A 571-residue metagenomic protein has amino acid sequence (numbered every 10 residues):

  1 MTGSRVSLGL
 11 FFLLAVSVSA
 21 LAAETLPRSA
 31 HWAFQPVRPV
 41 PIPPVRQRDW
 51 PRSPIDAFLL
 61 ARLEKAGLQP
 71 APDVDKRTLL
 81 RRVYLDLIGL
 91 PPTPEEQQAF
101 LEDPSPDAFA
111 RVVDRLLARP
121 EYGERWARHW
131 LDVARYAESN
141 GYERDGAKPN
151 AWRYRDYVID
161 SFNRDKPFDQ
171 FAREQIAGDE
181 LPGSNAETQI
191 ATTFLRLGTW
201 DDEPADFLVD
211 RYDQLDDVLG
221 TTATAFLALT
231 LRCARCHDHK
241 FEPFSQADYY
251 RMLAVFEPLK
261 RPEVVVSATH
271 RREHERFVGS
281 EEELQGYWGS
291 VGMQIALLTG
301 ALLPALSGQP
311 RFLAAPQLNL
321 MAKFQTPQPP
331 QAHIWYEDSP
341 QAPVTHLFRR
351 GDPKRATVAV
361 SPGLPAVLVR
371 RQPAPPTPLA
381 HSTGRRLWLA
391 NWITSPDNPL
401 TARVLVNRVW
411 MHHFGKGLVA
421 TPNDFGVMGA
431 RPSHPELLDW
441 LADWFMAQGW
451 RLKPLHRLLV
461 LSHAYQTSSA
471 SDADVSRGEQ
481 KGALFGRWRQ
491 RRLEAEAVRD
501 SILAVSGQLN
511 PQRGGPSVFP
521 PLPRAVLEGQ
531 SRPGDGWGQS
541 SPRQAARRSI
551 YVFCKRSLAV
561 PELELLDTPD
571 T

Functional and structural regions predicted by a protein language model:
M1-R5: N-terminal secretory signal peptides that target proteins for export/translocation
S7-A20: Bacterial N-terminal signal peptides
L21-P43, S139, K148, N163-R164 (+3 more regions): Post-cleavage N-terminal segment of exported redox proteins
P44, R211-T222, P304-F312: Electrostatic cytochrome c docking/interface patches
R46-R81, D86, L90-E121, Y136-G183 (+3 more regions): Primarily short, surface-exposed interaction patches in extracytoplasmic proteins
E124-A127: Amphipathic alpha-helical scaffolding segments comprising HEAT/armadillo-like alpha-solenoid repeats
E180-E282, L563: Sequence context surrounding c-type heme c attachment/ligation sites in exported
